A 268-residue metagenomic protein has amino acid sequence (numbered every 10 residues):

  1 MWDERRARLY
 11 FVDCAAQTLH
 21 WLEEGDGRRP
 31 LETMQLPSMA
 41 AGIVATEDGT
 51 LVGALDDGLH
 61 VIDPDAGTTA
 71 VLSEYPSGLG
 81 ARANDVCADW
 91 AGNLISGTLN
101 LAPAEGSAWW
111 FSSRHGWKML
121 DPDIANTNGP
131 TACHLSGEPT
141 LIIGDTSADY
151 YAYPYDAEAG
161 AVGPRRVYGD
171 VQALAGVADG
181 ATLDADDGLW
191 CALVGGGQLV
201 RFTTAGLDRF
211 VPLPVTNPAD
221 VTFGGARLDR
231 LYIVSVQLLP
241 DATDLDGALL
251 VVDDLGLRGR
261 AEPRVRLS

Functional and structural regions predicted by a protein language model:
M1-R6, L36-L55, S77-L94, A102 (+4 more regions): Beta-rich, blade/repeat-based domains predominating in secreted/periplasmic proteins but also intracellular
Y10-V12, V52-G53, L94-T98, I142-D145 (+2 more regions): Residue position within the beta-strands of beta-propeller blades
C14, D56, L99-L101, D145-S147 (+5 more regions): Short loop/turn segments immediately following the C-termini of beta-strands
T18-H20, G58-H60, G106-W109, D149-Y151 (+2 more regions): A short loop-to-beta-strand structural motif that recurs across blades of beta-propeller domains
G27-Q35, T69-P76, H115-P122, P164-V171 (+1 more regions): A short beta-strand motif characteristic of beta-propeller blades
T140, A148-D149, Y153-Y155, G169-G206: Loop/turn-rich, solvent-exposed surfaces of beta-rich toroidal or solenoidal domains
Y153-A161, D253-G259: Short loop/turn segments immediately following beta-strands, especially the blade-tip and inter-blade linker loops
T222-S268: Blade-level signature of beta-propeller repeat domains, shared across WD40, Kelch, NHL, RCC1 and BNR/Asp-box propellers
